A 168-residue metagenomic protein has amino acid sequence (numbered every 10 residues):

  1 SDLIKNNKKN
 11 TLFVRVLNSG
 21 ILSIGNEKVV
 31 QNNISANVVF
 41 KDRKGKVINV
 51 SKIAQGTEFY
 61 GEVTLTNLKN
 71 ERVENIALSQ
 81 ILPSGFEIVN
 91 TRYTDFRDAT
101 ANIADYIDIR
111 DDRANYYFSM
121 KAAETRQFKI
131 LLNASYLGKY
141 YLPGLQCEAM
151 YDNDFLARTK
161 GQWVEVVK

Functional and structural regions predicted by a protein language model:
S1-K168: Long, domain-scale non-catalytic interaction/scaffolding regions in large secretory-pathway and trafficking proteins
